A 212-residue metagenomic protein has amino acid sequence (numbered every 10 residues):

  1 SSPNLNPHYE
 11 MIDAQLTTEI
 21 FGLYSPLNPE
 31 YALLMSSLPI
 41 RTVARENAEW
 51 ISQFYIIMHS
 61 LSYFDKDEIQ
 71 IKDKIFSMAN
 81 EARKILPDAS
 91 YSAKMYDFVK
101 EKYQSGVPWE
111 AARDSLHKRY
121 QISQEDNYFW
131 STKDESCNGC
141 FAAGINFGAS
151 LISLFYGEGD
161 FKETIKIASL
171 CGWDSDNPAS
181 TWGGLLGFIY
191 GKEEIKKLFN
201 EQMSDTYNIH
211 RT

Functional and structural regions predicted by a protein language model:
S1-Y9, T18-L27, S37-T42, I56-G172: Accessory "access/gating" subregions that flank catalytic or transport cores
I12, A48-W50: Hydrophobic, membrane-interfacing alpha helices
S25-L34, Y190: Long, well-ordered alpha-helical segments
E30-M35, K72-D73, K197-E201: Short sequence/structural elements of tandem HEAT/ARM alpha-solenoid repeats
A44-N47, F54-I56, S60, A149-T212: Catalytic phosphate/nucleotide-handling subdomain of diverse soluble enzymes
